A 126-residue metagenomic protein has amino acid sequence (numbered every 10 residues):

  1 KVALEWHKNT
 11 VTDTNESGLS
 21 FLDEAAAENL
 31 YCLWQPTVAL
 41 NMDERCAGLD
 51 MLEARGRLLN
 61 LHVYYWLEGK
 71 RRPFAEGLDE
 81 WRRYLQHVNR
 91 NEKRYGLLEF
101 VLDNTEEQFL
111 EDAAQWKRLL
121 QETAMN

Functional and structural regions predicted by a protein language model:
K1: Residue-level detector of anion-binding/catalytic polar loops
V11-W34, A39-N126: Histidine-acidic metal/acid-base catalytic patches
